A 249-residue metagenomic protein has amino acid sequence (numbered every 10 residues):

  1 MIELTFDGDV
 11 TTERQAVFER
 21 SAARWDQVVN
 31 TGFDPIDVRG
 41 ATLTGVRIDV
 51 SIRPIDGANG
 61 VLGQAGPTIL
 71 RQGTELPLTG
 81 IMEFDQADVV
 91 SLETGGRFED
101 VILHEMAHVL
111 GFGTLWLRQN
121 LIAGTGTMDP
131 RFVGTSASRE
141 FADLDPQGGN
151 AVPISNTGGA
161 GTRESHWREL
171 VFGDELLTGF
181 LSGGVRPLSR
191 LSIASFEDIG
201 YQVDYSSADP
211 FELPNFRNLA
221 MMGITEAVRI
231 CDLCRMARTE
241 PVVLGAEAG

Functional and structural regions predicted by a protein language model:
M1-L103, H108-G249: Extracellular zinc-dependent metalloprotease catalytic-domain scaffold
